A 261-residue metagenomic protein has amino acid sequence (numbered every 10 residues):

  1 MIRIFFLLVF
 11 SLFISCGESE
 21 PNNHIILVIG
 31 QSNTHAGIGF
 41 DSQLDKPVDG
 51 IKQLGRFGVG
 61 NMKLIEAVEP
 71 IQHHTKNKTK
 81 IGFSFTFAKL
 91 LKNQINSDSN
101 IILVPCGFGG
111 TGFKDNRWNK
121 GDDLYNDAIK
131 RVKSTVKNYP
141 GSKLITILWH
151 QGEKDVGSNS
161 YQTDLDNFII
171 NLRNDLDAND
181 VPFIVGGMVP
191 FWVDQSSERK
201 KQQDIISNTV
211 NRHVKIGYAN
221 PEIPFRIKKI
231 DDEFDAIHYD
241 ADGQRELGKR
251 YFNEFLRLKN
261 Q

Functional and structural regions predicted by a protein language model:
I4-F13: Sec-dependent N-terminal signal peptides
E20-Q261: Cell-envelope and extracellular/periplasmic
